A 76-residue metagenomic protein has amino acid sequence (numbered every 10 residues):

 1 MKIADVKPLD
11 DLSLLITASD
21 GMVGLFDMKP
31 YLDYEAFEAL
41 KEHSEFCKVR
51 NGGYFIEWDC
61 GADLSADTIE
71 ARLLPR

Functional and structural regions predicted by a protein language model:
M1-R76: Motif-centric detector for short Cys/His coordination patterns
